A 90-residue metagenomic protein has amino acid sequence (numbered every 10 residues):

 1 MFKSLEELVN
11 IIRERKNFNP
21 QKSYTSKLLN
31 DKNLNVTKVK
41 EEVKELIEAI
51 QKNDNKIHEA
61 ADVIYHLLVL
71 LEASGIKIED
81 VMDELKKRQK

Functional and structural regions predicted by a protein language model:
M1-A60, I64-K90: Flexible "arm" and connector segments at domain edges
